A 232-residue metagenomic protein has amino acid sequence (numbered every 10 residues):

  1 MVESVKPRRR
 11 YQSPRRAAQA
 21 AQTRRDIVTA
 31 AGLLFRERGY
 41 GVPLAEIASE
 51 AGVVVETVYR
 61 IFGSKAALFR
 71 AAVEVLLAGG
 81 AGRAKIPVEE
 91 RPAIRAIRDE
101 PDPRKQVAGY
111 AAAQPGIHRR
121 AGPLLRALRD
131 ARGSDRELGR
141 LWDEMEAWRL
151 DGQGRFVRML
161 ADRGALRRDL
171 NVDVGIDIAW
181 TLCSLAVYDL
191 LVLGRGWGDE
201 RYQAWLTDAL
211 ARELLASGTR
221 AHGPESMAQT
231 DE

Functional and structural regions predicted by a protein language model:
M1-Q22, A221-E232: N-terminal intrinsically disordered/low-complexity leader segments
D26, A30, L34-A71: Helix-turn-helix
A30-E37, A93-I97, L124, I178 (+2 more regions): Solvent-exposed, amphipathic alpha-helical segments
P43, R126-L128, R140, R168-D169 (+1 more regions): Short, hydrophobic secondary-structure boundary micro-motifs
S64, A121, S134-R136, L185: Short loop-to-helix capping motifs
A67, A71-E74, A81-R119, I176: Hydrophobic alpha-helical connector segments
G109-R129, R136-R163, D173-D177, D208-L214: Amphipathic alpha-helical packing segments from all-alpha helical-bundle domains
A161-D208, S217-M227: Hydrophobic/aromatic-rich alpha-helical bundle segments in the mid-to-C-terminal region
